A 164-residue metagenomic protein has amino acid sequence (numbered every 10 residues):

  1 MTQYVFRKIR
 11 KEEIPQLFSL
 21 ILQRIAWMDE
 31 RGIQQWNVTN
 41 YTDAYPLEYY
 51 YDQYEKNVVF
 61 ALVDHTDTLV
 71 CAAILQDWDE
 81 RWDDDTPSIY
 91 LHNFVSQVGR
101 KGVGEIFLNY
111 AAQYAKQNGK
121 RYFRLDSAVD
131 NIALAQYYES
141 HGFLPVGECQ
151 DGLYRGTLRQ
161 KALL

Functional and structural regions predicted by a protein language model:
M1-P15: Conserved N-terminal entry element of GNAT/NAT acetyltransferase domains
T2, Q150-L164: Terminal substrate-recognition subdomain of acyl/acetyltransferases
K11, S19-R31, Q35-G99, L108-Y110: Acetyl-CoA-dependent GNAT
K101-Q113, Q136-S140: Conserved acetyl-CoA-binding loop-helix of GNAT-fold acetyltransferases
A115-S127: Conserved GNAT acetyl-CoA-binding A-motif
L125-A135, D151-Y154: Conserved beta-strand-loop-alpha-helix junction that forms the acyl-donor binding cleft
Y138-E148: Conserved acetyl-CoA-binding loop of GNAT-fold acetyltransferases
